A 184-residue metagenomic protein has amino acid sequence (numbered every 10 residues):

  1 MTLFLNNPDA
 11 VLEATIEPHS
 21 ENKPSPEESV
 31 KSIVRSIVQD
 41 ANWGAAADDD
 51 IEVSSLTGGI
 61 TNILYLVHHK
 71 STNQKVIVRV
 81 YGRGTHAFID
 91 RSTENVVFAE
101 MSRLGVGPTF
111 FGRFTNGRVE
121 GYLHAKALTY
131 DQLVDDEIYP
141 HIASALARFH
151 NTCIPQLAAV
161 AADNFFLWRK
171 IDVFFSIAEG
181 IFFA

Functional and structural regions predicted by a protein language model:
T2-V53: Juxta-kinase regulatory segment immediately upstream of eukaryotic protein kinase catalytic domains
S54-F183: ATP-binding pocket architecture of kinase catalytic cores
